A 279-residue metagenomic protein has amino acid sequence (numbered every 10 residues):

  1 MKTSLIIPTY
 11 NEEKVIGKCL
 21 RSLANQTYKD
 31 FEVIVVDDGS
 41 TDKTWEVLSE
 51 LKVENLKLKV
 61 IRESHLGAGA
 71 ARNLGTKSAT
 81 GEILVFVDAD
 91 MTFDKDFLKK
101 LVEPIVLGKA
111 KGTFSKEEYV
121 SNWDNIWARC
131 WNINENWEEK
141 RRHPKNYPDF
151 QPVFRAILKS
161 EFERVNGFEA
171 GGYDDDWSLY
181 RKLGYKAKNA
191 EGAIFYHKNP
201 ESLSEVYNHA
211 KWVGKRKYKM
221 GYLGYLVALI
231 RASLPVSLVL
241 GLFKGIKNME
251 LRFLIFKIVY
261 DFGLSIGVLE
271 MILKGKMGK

Functional and structural regions predicted by a protein language model:
R21-D30: Short, acidic, metal-binding catalytic loop of nucleotide-sugar glycosyltransferases
S22, D37-E46, M91-T92: A conserved acidic beta->alpha catalytic loop
E63-A79, D149: Glycine-rich, basic loop-to-helix element that forms the pyrophosphate-binding segment of sugar-nucleotide handling
L84: Short aromatic/hydrophobic "clamp" motif used to bind/position activated sugar donors
T92-I126: Conserved donor NDP-sugar-binding/catalytic core segment of glycosyltransferases
Y119-N122, N136-I157, G171-G172, F195: A recurrent flexible, glycine/aromatic-enriched loop bordering the glycosyltransferase active site that acts as
R155, E161-V165, G171-A193: A short, conserved alpha-helix in the catalytic core of glycosyltransferases
S204, N208-K279: Non-catalytic, C-terminal membrane-associated alpha-helical segments of glycosyltransferases
